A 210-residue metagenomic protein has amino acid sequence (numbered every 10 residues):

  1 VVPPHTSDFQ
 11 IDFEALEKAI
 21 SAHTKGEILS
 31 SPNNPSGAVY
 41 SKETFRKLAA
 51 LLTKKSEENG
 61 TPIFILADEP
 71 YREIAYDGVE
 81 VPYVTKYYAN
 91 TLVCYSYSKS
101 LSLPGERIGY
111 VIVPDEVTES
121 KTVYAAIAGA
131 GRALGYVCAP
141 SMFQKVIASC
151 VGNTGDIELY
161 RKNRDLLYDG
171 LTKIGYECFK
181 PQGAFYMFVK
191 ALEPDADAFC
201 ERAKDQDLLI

Functional and structural regions predicted by a protein language model:
V1-I210: PLP-dependent class I/II
